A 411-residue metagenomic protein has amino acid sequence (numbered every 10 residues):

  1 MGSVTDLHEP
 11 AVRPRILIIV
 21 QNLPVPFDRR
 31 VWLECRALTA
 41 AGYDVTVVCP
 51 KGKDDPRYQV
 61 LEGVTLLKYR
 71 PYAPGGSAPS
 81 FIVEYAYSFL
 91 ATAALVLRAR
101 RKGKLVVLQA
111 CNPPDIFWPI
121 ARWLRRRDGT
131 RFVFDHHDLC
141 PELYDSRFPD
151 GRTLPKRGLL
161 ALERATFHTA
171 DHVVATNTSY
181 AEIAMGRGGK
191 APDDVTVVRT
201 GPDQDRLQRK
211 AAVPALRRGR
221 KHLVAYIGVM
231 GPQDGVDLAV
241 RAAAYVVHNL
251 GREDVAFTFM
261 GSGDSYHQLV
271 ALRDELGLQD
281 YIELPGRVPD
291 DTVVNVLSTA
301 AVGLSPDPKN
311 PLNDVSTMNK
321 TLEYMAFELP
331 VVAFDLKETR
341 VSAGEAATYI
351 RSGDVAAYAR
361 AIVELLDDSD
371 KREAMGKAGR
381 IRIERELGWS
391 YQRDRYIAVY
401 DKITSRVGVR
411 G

Functional and structural regions predicted by a protein language model:
M1-L67: N-terminal subdomain of nucleotide-sugar transferases
L17, L216-A243, T258: Conserved donor-binding/catalytic core segment of Leloir-type glycosyltransferases
R36, A93, L97, I116 (+4 more regions): Membrane-proximal helix-turn-helix segments that form the acceptor-binding/catalytic region of lipid-linked
K51, S179, T200-G201: Carbohydrate-associated surface elements
D171, L297-V315, L329: Acidic donor-binding loop of glycosyltransferase active sites
M185-G186, D193-D194, G201-R220, G235 (+1 more regions): Acidic anion/phosphate-binding donor-loop and adjacent secondary structure in glycosyltransferase catalytic cores
L250, H267-V294: Nucleotide-activated donor-binding/catalytic signature segment of Leloir-type glycosyltransferases, i.e., the conserved
A347-V355, E364-D370: Conserved acidic donor-binding segment of nucleotide-sugar-dependent glycosyltransferases
